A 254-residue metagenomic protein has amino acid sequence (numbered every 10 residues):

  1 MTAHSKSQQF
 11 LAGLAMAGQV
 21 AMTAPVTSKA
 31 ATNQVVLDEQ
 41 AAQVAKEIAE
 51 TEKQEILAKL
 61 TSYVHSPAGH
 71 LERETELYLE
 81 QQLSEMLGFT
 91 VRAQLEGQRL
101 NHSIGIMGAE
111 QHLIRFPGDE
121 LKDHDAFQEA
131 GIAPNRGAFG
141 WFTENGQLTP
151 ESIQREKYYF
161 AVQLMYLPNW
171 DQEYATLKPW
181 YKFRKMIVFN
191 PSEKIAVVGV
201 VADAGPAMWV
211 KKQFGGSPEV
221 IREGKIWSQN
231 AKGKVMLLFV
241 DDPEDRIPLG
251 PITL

Functional and structural regions predicted by a protein language model:
T2-S192, A196-E219, E223-L254: Secreted/periplasmic proteins
